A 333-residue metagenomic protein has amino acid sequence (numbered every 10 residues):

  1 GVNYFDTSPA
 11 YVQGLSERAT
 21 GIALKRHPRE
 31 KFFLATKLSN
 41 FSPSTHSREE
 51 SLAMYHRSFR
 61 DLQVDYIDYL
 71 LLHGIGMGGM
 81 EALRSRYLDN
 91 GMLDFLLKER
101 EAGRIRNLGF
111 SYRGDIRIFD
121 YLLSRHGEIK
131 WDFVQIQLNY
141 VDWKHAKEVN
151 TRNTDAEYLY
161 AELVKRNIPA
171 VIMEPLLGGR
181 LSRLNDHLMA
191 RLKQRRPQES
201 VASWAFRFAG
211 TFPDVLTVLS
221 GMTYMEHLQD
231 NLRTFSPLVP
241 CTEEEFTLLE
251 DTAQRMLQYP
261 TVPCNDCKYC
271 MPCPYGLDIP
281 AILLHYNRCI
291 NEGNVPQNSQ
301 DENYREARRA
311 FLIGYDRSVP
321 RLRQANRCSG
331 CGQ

Functional and structural regions predicted by a protein language model:
G1, H46-L62, G114-S124, V201-F206: Short, acidic/polar
G1-F32, D65, F95-E101: N-terminal binding-site loop/beta-alpha segment at the start of enzyme catalytic domains that lines or forms
Y4, Y66-Y69, N107, F133 (+2 more regions): Residues at the N-termini of beta-strands
G21-K31, F59-D65, L122-I129, K165: Acidic (Asp/Glu)-rich catalytic clusters
H27-L52, H73-G76: Structural motif corresponding to the early beta-alpha repeats
F59-L83: Active-site groove signature of glycoside hydrolases
I75-L277, A281-L284, N291-A307: Beta/alpha (TIM)-barrel catalytic core signal, keyed to glycine-rich beta->alpha loops juxtaposed to Asp/Glu that bind
E292-C331: Short Fe-S-cluster ligation motifs
